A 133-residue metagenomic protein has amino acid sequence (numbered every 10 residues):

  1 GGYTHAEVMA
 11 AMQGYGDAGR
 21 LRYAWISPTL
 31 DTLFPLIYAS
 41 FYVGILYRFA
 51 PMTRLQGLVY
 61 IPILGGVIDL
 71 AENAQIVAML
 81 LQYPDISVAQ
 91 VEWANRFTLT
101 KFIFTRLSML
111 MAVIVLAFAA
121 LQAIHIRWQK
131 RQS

Functional and structural regions predicted by a protein language model:
G1-Y23: Extracytosolic (periplasmic/ER-lumenal) interhelical loops and adjacent juxtamembrane/interface segments of multi-pass
G1-Y3, T32-P35, L70-Q75: Transmembrane alpha-helix/helix-exit interface in multi-pass inner-membrane proteins
A11-G19, I37-A50, Q75-Q82: Membrane-helix exit/interface motif
G16-I26, A50-G57, I86-T100: Membrane-interfacial loop-to-transmembrane-helix junctions in polytopic alpha-helical membrane proteins
I26-Y47, V113: Hydrophobic alpha-helical transmembrane segments
Y47-V67: Interfacial segments of alpha-helical transmembrane regions
G65-A120: Alpha-helical transmembrane segments of multi-pass integral membrane proteins, characterized by long hydrophobic
L116-S133: Cytosolic juxtamembrane helix at the C-terminal end of the final transmembrane segment
